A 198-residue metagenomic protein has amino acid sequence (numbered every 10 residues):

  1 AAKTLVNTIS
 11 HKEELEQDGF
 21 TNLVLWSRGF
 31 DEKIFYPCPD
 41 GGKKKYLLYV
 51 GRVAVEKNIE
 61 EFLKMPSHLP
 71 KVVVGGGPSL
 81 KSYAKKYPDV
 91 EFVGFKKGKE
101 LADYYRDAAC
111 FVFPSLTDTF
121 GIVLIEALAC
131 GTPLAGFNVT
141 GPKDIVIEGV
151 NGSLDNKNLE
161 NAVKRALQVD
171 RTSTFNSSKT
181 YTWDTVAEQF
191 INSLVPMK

Functional and structural regions predicted by a protein language model:
A1-P37: Donor nucleotide-sugar binding/catalytic pocket of nucleotide-sugar-dependent glycosyltransferases
P39-V74: Conserved donor-binding/catalytic core segment of Leloir-type glycosyltransferases
K81-K99: Nucleotide-activated donor-binding/catalytic signature segment of Leloir-type glycosyltransferases, i.e., the conserved
K96, D103-A108, F190: Short alpha-helical donor nucleotide-sugar binding micro-motif in glycosyltransferases
L116: Aromatic "clamp/platform" in nucleotide-sugar-dependent glycosyltransferases that forms part of the donor/acceptor
P133-G136: Short hydrophobic beta-strand element within catalytic cores of glycosyltransferases and related nucleotide-activated
K143-R165: Change "using UDP/GDP/dTDP sugars" to "using nucleotide sugars
K157, Q168-M197: A charged, aromatic-enriched C-terminal amphipathic alpha-helix characteristic of glycosyltransferases across folds
